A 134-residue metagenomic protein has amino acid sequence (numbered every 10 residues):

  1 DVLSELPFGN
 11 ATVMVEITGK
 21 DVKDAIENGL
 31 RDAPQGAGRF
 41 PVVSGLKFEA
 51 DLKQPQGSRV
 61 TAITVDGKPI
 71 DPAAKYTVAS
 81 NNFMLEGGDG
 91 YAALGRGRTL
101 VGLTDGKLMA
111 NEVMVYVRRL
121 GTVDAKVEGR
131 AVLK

Functional and structural regions predicted by a protein language model:
D1-K134: Catalytic centers of hydrolytic enzymes
